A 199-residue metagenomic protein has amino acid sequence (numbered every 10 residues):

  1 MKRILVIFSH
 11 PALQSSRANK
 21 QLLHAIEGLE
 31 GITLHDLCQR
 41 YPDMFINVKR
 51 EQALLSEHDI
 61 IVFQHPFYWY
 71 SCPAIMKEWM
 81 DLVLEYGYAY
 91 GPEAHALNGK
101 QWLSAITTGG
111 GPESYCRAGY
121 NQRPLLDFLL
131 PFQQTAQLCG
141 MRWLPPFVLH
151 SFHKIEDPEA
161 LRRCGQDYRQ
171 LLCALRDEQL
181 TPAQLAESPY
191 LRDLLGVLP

Functional and structural regions predicted by a protein language model:
M1-G31, H35, R169: N-terminal beta1-alpha1 ligand-phosphate binding loop
L5-I7, H35, V62, L103-A105 (+1 more regions): Hydrophobic/aromatic beta-strand patches that form the interior of the parallel beta-sheet core in alpha/beta enzyme
R17-Q21, I46, A74-E78, E159: Generic recognition of short, well-ordered alpha-helical segments
L23, E27, T135-P199: Glycine-rich phosphate/pyrophosphate-binding loop and the adjoining helix
T33-S56: N-terminal beta-loop-helix "entrance" segment that forms/cooperates in small-molecule cofactor or anionic ligand
R50-Q133: Helix-loop-strand module that forms the ligand-binding subsite of alpha/beta enzymes
